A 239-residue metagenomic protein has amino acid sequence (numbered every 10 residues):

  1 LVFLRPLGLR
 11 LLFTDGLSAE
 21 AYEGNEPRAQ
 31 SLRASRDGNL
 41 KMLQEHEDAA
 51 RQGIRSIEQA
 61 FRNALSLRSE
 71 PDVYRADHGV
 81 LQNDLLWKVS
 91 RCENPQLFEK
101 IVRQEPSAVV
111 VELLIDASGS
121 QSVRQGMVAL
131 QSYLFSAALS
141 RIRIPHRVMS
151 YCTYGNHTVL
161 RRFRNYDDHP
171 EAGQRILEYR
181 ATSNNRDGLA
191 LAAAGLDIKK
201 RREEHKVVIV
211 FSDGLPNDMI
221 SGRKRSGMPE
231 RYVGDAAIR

Functional and structural regions predicted by a protein language model:
L1-A108: Acidic/polar low-complexity segments with low predicted structural confidence
W87, R103-N165: Von Willebrand factor
I101-Q104, K199-K200, R239: Replace "in large, NTP-powered and nucleic-acid-processing enzymes" with "in large, NTP-powered factors and other
E112-L113, A129-I142, I176, L191 (+3 more regions): C-terminal structured domains
I115, S150-C152, V210-D213, G222: Active-site proximal loops enriched in glycine and acidic residues that flank catalytic Cys/His/Asp and coordinate
R124-V128, S183-L191, P229: Phosphate/oxyanion-binding active-site loops and adjacent basic polyanion-contact surfaces
V159, R164-K206, P216: Von Willebrand factor
L215-R239: VWA/integrin I-like adhesion module and closely mimicked acidic/polar interface patches used
